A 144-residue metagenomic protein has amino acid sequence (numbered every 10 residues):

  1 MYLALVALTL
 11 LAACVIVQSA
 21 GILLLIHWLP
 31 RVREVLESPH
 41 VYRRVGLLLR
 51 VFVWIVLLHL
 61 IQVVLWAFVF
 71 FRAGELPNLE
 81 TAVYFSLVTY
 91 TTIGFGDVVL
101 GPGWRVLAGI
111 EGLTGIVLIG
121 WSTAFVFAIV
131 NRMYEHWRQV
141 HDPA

Functional and structural regions predicted by a protein language model:
M1, P39-V45, D97-G101: Helix-boundary and loop/linker segments of multi-pass membrane transporters
L8-C14, Q18, T81-Y90, F95-Q139: Pore domain of cation channels
V17-R33: Membrane-water interface of transmembrane alpha-helices
H27, R31, F71-R72, A128: Transmembrane helix-loop junction
P30-Y42, Q139: Membrane interface segments of multi-pass transport proteins and intramembrane proteases
R43-L60: Interfacial helix-start motif at the membrane-water boundary
L57-F85: Outer-pore turret/helix-boundary of cation channels
